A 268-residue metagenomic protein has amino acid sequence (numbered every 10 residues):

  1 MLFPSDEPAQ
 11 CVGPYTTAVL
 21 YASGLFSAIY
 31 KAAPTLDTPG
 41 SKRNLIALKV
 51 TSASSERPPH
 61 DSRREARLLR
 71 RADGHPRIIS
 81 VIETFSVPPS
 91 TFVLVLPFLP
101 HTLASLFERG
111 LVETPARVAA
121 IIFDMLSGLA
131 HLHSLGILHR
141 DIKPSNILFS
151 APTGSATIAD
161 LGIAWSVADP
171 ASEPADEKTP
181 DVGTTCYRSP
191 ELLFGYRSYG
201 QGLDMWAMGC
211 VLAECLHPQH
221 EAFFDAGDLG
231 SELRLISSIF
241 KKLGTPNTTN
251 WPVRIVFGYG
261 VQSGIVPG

Functional and structural regions predicted by a protein language model:
A18-G24, I29: Protein kinase glycine-rich loop
A28-S52: Glycine-rich ATP phosphate-binding loop
S80-F92: Short beta-strand micro-motifs within the conserved protein kinase catalytic domain, predominantly in the N-lobe
P89-T102: Conserved short submotifs of the Hanks-type protein kinase catalytic core that shape the nucleotide-binding pocket
I121-I122: Activation segment signature within eukaryotic-like protein kinase domains
H133-S150: Catalytic-loop of the protein kinase fold
S150-V182: Activation segment/activation loop of eukaryotic-type protein kinase catalytic domains
G244-G268: C-terminal lobe substrate-recognition/regulatory segment of protein kinase catalytic domains
